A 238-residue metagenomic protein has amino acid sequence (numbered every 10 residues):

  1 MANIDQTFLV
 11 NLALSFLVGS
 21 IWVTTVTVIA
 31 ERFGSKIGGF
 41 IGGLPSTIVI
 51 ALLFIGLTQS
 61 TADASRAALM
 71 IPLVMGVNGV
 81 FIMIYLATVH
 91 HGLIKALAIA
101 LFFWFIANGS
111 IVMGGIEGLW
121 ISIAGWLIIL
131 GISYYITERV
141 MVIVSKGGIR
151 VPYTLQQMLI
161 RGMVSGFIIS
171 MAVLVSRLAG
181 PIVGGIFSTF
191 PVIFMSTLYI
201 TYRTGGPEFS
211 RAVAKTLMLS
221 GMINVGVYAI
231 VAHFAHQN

Functional and structural regions predicted by a protein language model:
T7-G19, I41-G42, Q59-V77, L119-G131 (+1 more regions): Structural signature of hydrophobic alpha-helical transmembrane segments
W22-G34, G79-G92, T137-G147, Y199-F209: C-terminal ends of transmembrane helices
G34, M141-I182: Selected transmembrane alpha-helices and immediately adjacent juxtamembrane segments of polytopic inner-membrane
K36-P45, V89-F103, L119-L127, I149-V164 (+1 more regions): Cytoplasmic-side transmembrane-helix entry/capping segments in multi-pass membrane proteins
G42-T58, V225-Y228: A generic, lipid-embedded transmembrane alpha helix
I55-G56, G109-W120, G166-R177, V225-N238: Hydrophobic alpha-helical transmembrane segments in multi-pass integral membrane proteins
D63-P72, G79-A124: Membrane-interface helix-loop-helix junctions at boundaries between adjacent transmembrane segments
V164-A212: Transmembrane helical segments that form the transport core of multi-pass membrane transport proteins
